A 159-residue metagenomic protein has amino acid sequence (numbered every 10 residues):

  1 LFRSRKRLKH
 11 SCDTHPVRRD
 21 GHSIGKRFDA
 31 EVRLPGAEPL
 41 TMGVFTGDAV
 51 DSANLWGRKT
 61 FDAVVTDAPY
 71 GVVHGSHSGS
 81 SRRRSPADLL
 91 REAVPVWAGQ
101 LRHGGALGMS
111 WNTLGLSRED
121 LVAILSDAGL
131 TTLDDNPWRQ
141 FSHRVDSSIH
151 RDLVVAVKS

Functional and structural regions predicted by a protein language model:
F2-S159: Class I S-adenosyl-L-methionine-dependent methyltransferase catalytic core
